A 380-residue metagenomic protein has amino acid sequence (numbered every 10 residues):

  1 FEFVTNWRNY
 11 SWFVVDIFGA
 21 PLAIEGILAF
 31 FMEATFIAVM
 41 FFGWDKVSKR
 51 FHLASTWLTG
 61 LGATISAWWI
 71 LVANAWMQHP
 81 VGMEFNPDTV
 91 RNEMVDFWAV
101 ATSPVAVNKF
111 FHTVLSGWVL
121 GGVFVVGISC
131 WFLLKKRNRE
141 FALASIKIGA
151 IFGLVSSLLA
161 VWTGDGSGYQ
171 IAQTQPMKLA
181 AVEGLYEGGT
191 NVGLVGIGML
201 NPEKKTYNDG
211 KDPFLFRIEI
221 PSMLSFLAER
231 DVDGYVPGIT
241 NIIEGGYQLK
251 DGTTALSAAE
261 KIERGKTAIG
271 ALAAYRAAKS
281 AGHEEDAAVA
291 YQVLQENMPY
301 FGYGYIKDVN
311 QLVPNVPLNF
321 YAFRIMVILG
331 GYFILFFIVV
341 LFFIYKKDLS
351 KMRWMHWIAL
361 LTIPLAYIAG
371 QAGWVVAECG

Functional and structural regions predicted by a protein language model:
F1-G380: Polytopic transmembrane helical bundles with strong interfacial aromatic enrichment
